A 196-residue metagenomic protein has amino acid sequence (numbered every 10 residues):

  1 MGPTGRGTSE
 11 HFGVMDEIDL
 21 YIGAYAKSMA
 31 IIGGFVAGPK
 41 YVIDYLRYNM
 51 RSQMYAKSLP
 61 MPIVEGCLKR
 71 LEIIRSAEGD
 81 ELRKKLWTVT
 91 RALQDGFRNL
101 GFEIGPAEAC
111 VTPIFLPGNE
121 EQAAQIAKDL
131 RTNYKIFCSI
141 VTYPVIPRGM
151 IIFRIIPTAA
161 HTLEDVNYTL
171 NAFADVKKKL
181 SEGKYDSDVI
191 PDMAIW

Functional and structural regions predicted by a protein language model:
M1-E108, F115, Q122, W196: Active-site C-terminal subdomain of aminotransferase-like
Y21-I22, F35, P113, F137-S139 (+1 more regions): Structured core elements
A37-K40, S52, K128-N133, A172: Short, solvent-exposed amphipathic alpha-helical segments in soluble enzyme and RNA/protein-processing domains
Y45-L46, I126, D165, T169: Hydrophobic side chains in well-ordered alpha-helices
M54, T132-F137, F173-S181: A common structural junction motif
S58, S139-P144: Beta-strand->loop->alpha-helix junctions that form or flank phosphate-binding loops in nucleotide-handling enzymes
D80-Q94, R98-K135, Y143-M150, P157-A159 (+2 more regions): Conserved PLP-binding catalytic core of the aspartate aminotransferase-like
A172-V176, M193-W196: Extracellular cadherin-type adhesion modules in metazoan precursor proteins
